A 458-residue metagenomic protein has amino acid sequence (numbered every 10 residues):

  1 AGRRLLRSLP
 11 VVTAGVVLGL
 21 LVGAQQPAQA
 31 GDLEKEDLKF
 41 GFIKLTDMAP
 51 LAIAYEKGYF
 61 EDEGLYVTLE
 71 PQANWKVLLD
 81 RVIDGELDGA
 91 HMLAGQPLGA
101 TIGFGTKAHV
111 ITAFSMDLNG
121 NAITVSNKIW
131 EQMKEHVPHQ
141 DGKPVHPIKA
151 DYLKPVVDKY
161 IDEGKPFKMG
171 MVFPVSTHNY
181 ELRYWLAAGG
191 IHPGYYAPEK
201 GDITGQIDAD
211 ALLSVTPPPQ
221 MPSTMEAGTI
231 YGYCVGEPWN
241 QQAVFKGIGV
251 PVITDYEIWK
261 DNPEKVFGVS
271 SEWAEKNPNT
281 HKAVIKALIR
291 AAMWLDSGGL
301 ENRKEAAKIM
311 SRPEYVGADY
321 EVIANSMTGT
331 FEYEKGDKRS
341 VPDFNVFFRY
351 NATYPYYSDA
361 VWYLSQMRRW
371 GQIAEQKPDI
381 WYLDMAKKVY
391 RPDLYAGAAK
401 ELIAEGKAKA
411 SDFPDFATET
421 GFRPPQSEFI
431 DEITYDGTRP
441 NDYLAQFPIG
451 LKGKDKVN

Functional and structural regions predicted by a protein language model:
A1-T13: Bacterial N-terminal signal peptides that target proteins for export
P10-G23: Bacterial N-terminal signal peptides
A24, A28-A30: Boundary at the C-terminal end of the N-terminal hydrophobic targeting segment
G31-D208, L212-T216, S223-D261, D431 (+1 more regions): Short, glycine-/small- and polar/acidic-enriched structural segments that line small-molecule recognition paths
L45, Q72-K76, H91, V172-S176 (+4 more regions): Soluble non-cytosolic domains of exported or imported proteins
I123-T124, V266-V269, W273-A274: Short glycine- and hydrophobic/aromatic-rich loop-to-beta-strand nucleating segment in the catalytic cores
K276-D393: Secondary-structure end/capping motifs
V361-N458: Conserved C-terminal helix/tail region of periplasmic/extracytoplasmic solute-binding proteins
